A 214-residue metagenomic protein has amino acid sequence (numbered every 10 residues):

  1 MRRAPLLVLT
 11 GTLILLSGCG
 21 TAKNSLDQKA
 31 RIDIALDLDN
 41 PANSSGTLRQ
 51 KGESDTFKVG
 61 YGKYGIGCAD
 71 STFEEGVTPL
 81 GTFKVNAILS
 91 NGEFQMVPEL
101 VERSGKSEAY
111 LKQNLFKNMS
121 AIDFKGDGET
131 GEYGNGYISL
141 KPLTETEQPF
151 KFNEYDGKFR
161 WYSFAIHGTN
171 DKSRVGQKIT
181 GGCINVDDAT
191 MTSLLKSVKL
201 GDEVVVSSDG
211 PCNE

Functional and structural regions predicted by a protein language model:
M1-L7: Bacterial N-terminal signal peptides that target proteins for export
L9-L13: Hydrophobic helical h-region of N-terminal Sec-dependent signal peptides in bacterial secretory/periplasmic proteins
L16-G18: C-terminal motif of bacterial Sec signal peptides marking the signal peptidase cleavage site
S25-D37, P41-A42, F57-T78, F83 (+2 more regions): N-terminal post-signal-peptidase region of extra-cytosolic proteins
R31-A35, A42, R49, D55-T56 (+5 more regions): Mature exported/compartmentalized surface modules and terminal targeting/interaction regions
G46, I66-A69, G92-V97, R174-V175: Short, solvent-exposed loop/turn elements at domain surfaces
F73-E102: Mid-chain, structured segments of secreted extracytoplasmic proteins
M96-E214: Exported/periplasmic cell-wall-interacting domains
